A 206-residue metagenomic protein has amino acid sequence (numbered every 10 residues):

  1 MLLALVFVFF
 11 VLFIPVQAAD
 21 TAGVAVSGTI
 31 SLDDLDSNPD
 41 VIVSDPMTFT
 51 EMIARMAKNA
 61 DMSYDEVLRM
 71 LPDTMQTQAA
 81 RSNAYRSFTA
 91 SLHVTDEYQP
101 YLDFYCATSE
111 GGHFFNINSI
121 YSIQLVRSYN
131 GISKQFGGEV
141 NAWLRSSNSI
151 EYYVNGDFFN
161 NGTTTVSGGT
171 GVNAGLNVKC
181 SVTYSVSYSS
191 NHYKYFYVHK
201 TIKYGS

Functional and structural regions predicted by a protein language model:
M1-Y101: N-terminal prepro-regions of secreted/extracellular proteins
M75-S206: Mature secreted bioactive peptide module from preproproteins
